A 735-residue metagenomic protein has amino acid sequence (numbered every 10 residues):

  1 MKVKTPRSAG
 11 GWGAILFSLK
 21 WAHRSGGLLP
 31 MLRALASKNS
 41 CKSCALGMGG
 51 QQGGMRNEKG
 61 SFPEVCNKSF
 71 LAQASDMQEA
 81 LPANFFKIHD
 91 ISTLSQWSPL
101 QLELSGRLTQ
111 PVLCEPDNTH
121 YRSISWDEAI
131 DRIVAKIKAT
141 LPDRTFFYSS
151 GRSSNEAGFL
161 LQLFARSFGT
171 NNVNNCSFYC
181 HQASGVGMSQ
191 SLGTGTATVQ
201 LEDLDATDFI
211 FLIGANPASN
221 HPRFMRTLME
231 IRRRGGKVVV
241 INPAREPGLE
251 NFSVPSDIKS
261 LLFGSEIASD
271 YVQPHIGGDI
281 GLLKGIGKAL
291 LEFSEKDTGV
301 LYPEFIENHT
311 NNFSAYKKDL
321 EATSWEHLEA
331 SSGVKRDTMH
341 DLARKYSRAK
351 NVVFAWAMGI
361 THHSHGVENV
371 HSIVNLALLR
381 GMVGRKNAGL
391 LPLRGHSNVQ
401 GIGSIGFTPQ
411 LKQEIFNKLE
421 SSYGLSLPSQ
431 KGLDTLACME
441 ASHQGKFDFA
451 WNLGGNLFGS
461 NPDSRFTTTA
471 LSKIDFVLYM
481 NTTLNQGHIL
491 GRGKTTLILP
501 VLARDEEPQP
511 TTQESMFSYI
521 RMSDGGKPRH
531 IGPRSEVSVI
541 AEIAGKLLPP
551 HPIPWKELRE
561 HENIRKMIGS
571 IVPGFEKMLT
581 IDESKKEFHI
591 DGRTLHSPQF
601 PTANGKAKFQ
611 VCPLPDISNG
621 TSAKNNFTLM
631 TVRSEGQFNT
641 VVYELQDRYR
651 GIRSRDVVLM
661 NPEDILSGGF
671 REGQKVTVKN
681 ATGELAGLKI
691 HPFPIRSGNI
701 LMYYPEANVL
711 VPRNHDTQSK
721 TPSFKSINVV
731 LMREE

Functional and structural regions predicted by a protein language model:
M1-G47: Intrinsically disordered, low-structural-confidence terminal and linker regions
K2-G13, G106-S397, I405, L419-S597 (+1 more regions): Cofactor-pocket helix-loop regions in the catalytic cores of large enzyme subunits
G47-S69: Iron-sulfur (Fe-S) cluster-binding segments and ferredoxin-like electron-carrier domains, especially [2Fe-2S]
A72-H120, I130: Low-complexity, highly charged intrinsically disordered N-terminal segments that act as targeting/localization
W97, Q101-E115, F627-V657: Glycine-rich loop/turn
E557-R648: Long, low-complexity segments enriched in small/aliphatic residues
I695-E706: Short, solvent-exposed secondary-structure boundary/capping segments
N708-L731: Glycine- and charge-enriched low-complexity intrinsically disordered segments
